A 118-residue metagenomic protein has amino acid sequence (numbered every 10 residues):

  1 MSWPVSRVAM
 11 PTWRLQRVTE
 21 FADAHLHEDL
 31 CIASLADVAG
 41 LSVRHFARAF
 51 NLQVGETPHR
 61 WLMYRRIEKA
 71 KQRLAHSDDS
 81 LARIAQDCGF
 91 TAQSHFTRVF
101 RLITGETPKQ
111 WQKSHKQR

Functional and structural regions predicted by a protein language model:
M1-E20, A33-D37, H45: An amphipathic alpha-helical interaction segment
M10-T12, L26, A49-F50: A short alpha-helix capping/helix-coil boundary motif
R17-A24, E28-A33, L41, L52-Q93 (+1 more regions): Terminal helix-turn-helix DNA-binding modules in bacterial transcription factors
F46, F50, H95-F96, F100: Short hydrophobic/aromatic patch on the recognition helix
R98-R118: …primarily DNA-binding HTH/wHTH and HhH modules…
